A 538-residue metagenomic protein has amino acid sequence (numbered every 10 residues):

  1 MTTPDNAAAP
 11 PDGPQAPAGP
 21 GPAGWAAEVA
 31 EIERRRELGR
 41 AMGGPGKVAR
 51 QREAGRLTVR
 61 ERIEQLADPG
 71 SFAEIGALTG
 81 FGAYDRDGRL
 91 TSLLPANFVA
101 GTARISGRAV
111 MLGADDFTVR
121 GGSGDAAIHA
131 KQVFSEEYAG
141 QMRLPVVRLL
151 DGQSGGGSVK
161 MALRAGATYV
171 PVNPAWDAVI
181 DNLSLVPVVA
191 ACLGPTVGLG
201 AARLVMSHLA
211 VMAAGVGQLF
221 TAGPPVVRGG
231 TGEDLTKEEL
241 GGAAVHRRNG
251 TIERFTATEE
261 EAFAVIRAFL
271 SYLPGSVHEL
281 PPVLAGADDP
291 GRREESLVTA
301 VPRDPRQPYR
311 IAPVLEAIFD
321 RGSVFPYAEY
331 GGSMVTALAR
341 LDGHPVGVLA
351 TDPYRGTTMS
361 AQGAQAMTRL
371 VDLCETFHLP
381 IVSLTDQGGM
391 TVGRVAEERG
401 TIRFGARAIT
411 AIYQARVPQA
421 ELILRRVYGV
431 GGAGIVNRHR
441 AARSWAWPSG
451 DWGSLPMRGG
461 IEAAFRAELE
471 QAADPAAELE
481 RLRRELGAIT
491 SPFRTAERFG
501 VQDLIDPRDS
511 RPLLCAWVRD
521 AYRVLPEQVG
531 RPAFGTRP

Functional and structural regions predicted by a protein language model:
T2-P538: Ligand-binding clefts of soluble mixed alpha/beta catalytic domains
